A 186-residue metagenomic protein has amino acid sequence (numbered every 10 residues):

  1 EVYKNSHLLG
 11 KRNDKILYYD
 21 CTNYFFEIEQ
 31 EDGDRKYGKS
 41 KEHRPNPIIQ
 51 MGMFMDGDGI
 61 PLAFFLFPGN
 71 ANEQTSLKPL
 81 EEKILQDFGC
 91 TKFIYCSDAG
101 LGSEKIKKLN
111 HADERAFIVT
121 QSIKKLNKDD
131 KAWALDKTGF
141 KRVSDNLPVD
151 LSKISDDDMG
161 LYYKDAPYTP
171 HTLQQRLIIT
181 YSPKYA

Functional and structural regions predicted by a protein language model:
E1-A186: Anion-binding and metal-coordination hotspots
